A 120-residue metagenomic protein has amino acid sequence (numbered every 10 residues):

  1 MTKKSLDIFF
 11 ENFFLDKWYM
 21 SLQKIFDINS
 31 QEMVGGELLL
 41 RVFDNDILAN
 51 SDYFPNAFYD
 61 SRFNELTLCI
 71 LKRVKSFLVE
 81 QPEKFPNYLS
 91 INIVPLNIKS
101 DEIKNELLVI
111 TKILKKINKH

Functional and structural regions predicted by a protein language model:
T2-N118: Bacterial c-di-GMP phosphodiesterase EAL domain
